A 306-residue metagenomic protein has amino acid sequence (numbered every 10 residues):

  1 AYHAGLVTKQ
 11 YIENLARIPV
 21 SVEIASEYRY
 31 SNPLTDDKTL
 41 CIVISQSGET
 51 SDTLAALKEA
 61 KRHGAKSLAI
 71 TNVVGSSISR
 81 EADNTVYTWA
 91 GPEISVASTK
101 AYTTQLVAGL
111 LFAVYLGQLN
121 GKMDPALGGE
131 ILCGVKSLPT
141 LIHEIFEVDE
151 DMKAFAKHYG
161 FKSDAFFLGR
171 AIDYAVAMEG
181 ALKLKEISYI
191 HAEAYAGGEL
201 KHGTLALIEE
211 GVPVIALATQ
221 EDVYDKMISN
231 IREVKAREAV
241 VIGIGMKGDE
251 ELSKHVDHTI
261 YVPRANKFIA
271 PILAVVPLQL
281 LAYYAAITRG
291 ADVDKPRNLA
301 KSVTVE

Functional and structural regions predicted by a protein language model:
A1-S137, L217-I260, L281: Glycine-rich phosphate-binding loops that contact phosphosugars or nucleotide phosphates
Y2, V212, H258-F268: Short, local alpha-helical segments
Y2-L6, T99-L106, A171-A175, F268-V276: Short, conserved micro-motifs enriched in small and acidic residues
V74, N84-P213, A286-E306: Active-site phosphate/pyrophosphate-binding segments
V240, S253-H255, A265-E306: Generic C-terminus detector
